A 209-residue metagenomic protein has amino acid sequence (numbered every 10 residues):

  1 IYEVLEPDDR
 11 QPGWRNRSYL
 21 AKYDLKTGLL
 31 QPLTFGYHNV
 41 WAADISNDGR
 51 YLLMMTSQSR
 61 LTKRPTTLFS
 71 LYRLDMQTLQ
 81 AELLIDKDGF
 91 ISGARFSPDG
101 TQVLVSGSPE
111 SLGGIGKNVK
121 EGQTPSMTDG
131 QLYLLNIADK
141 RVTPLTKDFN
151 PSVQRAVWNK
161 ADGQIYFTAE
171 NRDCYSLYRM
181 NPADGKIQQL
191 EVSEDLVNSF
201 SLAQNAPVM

Functional and structural regions predicted by a protein language model:
I1-Y19, T34-V40, M55-L71, L83-S92 (+4 more regions): A flexible loop/linker signature enriched in serine peptidases of the S9 family
N16-L30: Thioester-forming pentapeptide GCGEQ
D24-G28, D75-L79, N136-K140, N181-G185: Short loop/turn segments that connect beta-strands within beta-propeller blades
L30-G49: A conserved hydrophobic secondary-structure block that centers on an alpha-helix together with its immediately flanking
N47-D48, P98-D99, K160-A161, A203-N205: Residue-level detector of Asp-centered blade-edge/turn motifs that repeat once per structural unit in beta-propeller
L52, V103, Q164-I165, P207-M209: Hydrophobic beta-strand positions that form the internal "hydrophobic ladder" of WD40/Gbeta-like beta-propeller blades
D162, L196-M209: Serine-hydrolase catalytic core recognition
